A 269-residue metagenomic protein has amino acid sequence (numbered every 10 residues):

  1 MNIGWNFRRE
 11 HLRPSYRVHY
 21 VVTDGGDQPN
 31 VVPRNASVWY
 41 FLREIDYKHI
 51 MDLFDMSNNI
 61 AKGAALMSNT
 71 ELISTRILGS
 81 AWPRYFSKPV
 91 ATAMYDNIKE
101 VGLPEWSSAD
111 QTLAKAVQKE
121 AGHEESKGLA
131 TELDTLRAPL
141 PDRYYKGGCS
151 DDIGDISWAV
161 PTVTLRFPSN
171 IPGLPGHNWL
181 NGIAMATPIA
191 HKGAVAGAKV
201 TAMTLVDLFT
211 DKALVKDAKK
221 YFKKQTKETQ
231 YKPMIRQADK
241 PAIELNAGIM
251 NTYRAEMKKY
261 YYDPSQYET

Functional and structural regions predicted by a protein language model:
M1-Q111, K115-A121: Midchain, well-structured core segments that form catalytic/ion-binding scaffolds
H11-Y20, A213-Q225: Short alpha-helical "patches" and their helix-cap loops
N30, M51, D55, K88 (+3 more regions): Electropositive phosphate-/nucleotide-binding environments in soluble metabolic enzymes
S87, S107-S108, T187, D211 (+1 more regions): Helix N-terminus capping/helix-initiation residues
M94, I156, T201: Hydrophobic, well-ordered secondary-structure elements that form the walls of internal hydrophobic environments
K115-A198, D207, K216-T269: Zn-dependent metallopeptidase/amidohydrolase metal-coordination segment
A202-K212: Short, hydrophobic alpha-helical segments
